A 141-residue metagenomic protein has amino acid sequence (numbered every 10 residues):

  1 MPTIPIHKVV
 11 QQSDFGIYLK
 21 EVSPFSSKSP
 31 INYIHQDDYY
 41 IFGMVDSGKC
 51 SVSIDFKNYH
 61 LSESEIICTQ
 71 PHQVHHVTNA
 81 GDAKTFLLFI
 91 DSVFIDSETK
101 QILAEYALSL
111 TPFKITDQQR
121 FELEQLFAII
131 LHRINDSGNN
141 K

Functional and structural regions predicted by a protein language model:
M1-H60: Generic protein-terminus/edge-of-domain signal
Y39, E63, D82-K84: A structure-centric signal for secondary-structure junctions around beta-strands
F56-Q70: Short acidic-glycine-tyrosine-enriched beta hairpin
S62, V77, D96-Q101, Q125 (+1 more regions): DNA-contacting interfaces and partner/effector-binding or oligomerization modules in DNA-centric proteins
H72-I95: Ligand-binding loop in jelly-roll beta-barrel domains
A83-T85, I95-S97, Q101-L110: A short alpha->loop->secondary-structure connector
E105-K141: Amphipathic alpha-helical segments enriched in hydrophobic/aromatic residues interleaved with Lys/Arg
